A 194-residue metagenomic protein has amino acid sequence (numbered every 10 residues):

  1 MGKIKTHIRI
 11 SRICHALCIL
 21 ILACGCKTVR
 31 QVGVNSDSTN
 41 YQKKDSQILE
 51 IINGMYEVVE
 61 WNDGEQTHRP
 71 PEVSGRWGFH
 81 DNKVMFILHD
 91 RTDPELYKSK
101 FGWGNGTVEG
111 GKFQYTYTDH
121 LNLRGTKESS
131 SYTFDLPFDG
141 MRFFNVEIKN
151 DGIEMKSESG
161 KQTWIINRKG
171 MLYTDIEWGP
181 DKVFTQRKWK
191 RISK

Functional and structural regions predicted by a protein language model:
M1-I10: N-terminal secretory signal peptides that target proteins for export/translocation
R9-R12, R30: Basic polycationic patches enriched in arginine
C14-C24: Bacterial N-terminal signal peptides
C24-K194: Lipid interaction determinants
